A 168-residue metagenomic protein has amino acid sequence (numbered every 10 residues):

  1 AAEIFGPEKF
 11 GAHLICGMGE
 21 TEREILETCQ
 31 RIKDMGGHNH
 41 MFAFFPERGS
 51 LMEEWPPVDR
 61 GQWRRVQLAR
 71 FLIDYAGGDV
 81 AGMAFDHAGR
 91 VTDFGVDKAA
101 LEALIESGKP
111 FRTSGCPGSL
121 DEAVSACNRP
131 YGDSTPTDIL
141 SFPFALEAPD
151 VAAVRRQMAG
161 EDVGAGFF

Functional and structural regions predicted by a protein language model:
A1-F5, I15-C16: Eukaryote-skewed repeat-based solenoidal scaffolds used as protein-protein interaction platforms, primarily
I4-P7, L26-F168: Auxiliary Fe-S-binding modules of radical SAM enzymes
A12-C16, M41-A43: A cross-domain feature marking catalytic cores of carbohydrate-active enzymes and several ubiquitous metabolic/repair
I15-E27: Active-site glycine- and acidic-residue-rich loops that bind and position anionic ligands or nucleotide-like cofactors
